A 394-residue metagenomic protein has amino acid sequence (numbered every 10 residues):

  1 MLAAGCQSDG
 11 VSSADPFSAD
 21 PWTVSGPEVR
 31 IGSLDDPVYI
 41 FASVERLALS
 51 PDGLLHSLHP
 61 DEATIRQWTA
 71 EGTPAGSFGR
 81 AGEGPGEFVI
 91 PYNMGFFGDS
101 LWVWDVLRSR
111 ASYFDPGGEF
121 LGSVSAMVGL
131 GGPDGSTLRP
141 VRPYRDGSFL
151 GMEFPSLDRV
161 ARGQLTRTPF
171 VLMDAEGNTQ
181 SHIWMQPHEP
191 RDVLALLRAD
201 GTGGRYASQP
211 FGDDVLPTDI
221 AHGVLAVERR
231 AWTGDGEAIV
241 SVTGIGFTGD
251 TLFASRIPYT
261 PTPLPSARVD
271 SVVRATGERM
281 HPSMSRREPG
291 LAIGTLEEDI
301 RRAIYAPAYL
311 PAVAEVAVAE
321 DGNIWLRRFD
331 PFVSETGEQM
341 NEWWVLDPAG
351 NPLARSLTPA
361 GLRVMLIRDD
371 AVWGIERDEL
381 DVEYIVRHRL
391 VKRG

Functional and structural regions predicted by a protein language model:
M1-A4: Sec-dependent bacterial lipoprotein signal peptides
C6-G394: Eukaryotic scaffold repeat domains enriched in small/polar residues
